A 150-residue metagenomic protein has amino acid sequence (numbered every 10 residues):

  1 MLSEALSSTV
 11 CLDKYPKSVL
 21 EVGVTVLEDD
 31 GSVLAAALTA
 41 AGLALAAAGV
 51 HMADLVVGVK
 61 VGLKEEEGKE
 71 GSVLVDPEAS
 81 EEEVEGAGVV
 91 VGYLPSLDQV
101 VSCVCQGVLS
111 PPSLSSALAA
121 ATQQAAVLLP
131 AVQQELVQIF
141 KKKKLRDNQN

Functional and structural regions predicted by a protein language model:
M1-N150: Polyanion-binding surfaces on beta-sheet-dominated domains and ring/shell assemblies
